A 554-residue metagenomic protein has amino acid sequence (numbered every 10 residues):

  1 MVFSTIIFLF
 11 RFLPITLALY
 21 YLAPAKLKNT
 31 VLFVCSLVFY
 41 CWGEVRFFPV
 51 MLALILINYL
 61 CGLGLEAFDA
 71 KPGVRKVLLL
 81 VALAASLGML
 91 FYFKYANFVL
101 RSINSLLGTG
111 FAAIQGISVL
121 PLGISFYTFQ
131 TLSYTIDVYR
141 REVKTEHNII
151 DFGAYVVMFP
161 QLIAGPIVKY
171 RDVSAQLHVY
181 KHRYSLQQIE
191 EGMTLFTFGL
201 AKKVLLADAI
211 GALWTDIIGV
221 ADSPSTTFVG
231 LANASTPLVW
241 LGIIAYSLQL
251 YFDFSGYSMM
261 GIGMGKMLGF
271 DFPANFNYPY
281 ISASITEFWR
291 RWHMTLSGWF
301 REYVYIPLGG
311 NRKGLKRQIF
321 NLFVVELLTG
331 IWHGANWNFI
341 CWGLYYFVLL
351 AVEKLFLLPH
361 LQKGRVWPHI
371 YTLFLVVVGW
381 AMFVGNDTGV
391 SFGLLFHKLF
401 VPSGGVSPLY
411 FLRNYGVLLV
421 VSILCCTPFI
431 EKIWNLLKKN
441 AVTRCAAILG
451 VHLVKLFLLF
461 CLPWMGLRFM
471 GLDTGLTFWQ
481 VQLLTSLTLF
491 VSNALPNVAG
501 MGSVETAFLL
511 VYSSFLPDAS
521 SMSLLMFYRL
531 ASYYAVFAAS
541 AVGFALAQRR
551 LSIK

Functional and structural regions predicted by a protein language model:
M1-V406, Y410-S422, C426: Membrane-embedded transmembrane alpha-helical bundles that form the catalytic cores of multi-pass lipid-modifying
M51-I55, G343, H452, T485 (+2 more regions): Residue-level recognition of transmembrane alpha-helices in multi-pass small-molecule transporters/permeases
L87-L90, L524, A531-Y533: C-terminal halves and exits of single transmembrane alpha-helices
L200, M294, L456-F460, N497: Transmembrane alpha-helical core positions of polytopic small-molecule transporters
A209-A234, L462-G475, F508-P517: Helix-terminus/linker motif at the lipid-water interface of multi-pass membrane proteins
V384, R529-L530: Short, cationic motifs built from Arg/Lys/His that form the positively charged side of catalytic pockets
P408, L412-S492, S532-K554: Predominantly cytoplasmic-facing regulatory/coupling regions of multi-pass membrane proteins
R468-L495, A499-F527: Membrane-interfacial helix-loop connectors
